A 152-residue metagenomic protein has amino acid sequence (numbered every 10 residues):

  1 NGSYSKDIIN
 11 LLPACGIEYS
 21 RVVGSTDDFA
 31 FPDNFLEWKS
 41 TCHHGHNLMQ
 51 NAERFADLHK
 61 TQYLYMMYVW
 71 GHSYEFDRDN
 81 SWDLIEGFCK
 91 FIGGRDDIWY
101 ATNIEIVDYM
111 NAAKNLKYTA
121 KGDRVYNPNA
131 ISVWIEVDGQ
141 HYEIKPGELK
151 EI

Functional and structural regions predicted by a protein language model:
N1-E53, F76-L84, G93: Catalytic domains of cell-wall/extracellular-matrix polysaccharide-remodeling enzymes, centered on de-N-acetylation
S20, V69, T102: Divalent metal-coordination and catalytic microenvironments
T26, K60-T61: N-terminal, charged amphipathic alpha-helical interaction modules
F55-H59: Short, surface-exposed beta-strand/loop micro-motifs that present aromatic residues
L64-H72: Active-site regions of oxyanion-processing enzymes, predominantly non-cytosolic
Y74-A112: Catalytic cores of secreted or luminal carbohydrate-active enzymes
N103, V107-I152: C-terminal beta-sandwich/jelly-roll accessory domains of carbohydrate-active enzymes
